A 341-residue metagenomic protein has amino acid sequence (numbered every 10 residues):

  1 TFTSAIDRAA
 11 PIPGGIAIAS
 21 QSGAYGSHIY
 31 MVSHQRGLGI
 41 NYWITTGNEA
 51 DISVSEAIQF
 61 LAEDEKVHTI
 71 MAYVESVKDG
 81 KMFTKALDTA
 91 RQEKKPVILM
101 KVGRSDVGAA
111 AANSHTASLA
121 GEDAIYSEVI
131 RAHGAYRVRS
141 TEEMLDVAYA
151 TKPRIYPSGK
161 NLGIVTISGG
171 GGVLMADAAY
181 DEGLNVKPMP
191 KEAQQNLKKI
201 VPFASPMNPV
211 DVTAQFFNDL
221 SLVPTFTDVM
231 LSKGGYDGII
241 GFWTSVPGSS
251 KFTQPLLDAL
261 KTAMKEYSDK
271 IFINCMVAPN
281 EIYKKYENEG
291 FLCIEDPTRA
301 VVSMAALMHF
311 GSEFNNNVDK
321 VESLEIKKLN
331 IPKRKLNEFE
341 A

Functional and structural regions predicted by a protein language model:
T1-A341: Catalytic-core regions of core metabolic enzymes, especially those transforming organic acids/acyl-group intermediates
